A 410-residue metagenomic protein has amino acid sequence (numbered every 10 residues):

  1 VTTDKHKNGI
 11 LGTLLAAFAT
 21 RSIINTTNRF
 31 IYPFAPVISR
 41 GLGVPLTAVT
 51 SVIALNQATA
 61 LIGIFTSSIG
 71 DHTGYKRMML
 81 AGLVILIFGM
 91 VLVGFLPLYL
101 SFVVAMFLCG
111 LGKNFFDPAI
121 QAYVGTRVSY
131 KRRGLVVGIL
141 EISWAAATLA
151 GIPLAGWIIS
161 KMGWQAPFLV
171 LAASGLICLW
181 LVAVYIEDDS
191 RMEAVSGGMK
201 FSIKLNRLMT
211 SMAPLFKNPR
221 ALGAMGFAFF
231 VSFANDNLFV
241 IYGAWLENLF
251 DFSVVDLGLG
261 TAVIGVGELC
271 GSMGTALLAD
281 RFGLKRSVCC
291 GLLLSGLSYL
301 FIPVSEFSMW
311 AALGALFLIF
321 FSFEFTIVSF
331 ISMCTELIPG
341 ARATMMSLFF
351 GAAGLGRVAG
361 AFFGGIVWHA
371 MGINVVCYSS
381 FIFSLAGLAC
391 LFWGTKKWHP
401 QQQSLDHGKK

Functional and structural regions predicted by a protein language model:
T2-K7, D189-L222: Juxtamembrane intracellular "pre-TM" segments in multi-pass secondary transporters
Y32, R220-A262: Extracytoplasmic gate region of multi-pass secondary transporters
A54-S67, A262-G274: Central cavity-lining transmembrane alpha-helices of secondary-active solute carriers, predominantly the Major
I62-P97: Conserved MFS/SLC helix-loop-helix module at the cytosolic interface between two early adjacent transmembrane helices
G63-G74, S272-G283, W368: Helix-to-loop junctions at the C-terminal end of transmembrane segments in multipass secondary transporters
M106-S143: Cytoplasmic helix-loop-helix junction between adjacent transmembrane helices in 12-TM secondary transporters
L140-I186: Helix-loop-helix hairpin linking two adjacent transmembrane segments in secondary transporters
K285-F330: C-terminal transmembrane helical hairpin of 12-TM major facilitator-type secondary transporters
